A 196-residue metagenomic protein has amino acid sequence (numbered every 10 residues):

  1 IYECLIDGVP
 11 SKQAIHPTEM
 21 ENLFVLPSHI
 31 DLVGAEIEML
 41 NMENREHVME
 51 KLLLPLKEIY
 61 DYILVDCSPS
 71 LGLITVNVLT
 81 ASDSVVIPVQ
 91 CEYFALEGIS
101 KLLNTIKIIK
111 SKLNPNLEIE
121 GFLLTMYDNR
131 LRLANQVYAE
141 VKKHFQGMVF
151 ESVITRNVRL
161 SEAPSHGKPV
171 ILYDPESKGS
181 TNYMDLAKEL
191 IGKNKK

Functional and structural regions predicted by a protein language model:
I1-K196: P-loop NTP-binding core
